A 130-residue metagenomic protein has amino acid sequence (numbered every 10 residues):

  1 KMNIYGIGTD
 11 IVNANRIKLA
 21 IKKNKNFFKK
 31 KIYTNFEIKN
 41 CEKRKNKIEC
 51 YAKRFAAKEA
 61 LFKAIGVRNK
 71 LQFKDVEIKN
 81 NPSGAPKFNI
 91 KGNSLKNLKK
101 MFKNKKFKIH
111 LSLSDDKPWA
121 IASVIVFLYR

Functional and structural regions predicted by a protein language model:
M2-R130: Core catalytic alpha/beta fold that binds nucleotide/phospho-ligands
